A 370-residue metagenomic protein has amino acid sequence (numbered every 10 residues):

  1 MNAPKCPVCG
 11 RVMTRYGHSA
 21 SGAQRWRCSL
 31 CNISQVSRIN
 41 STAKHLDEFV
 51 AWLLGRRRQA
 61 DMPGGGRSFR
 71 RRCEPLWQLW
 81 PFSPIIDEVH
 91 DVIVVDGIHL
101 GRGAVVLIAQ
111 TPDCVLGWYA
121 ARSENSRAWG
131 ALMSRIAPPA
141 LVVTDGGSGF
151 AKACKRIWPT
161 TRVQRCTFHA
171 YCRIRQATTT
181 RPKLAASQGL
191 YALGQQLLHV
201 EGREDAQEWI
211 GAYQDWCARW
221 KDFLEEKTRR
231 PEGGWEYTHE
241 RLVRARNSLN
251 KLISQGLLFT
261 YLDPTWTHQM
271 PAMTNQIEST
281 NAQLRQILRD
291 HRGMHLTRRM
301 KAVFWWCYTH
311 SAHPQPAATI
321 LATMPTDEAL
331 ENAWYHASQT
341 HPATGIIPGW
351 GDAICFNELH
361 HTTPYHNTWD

Functional and structural regions predicted by a protein language model:
M1-P4: A broadly conserved sequence feature marking short terminus-proximal activation segments in nucleic acid-centric
C6-C9, C28: Short cysteine-rich clusters marking metal-coordination/redox-active sites
R11-T14, V36: Short functional micro-motifs and their immediate structural scaffolds
R15-R25: Short linker/helix segments within small regulatory modules
A23, R27, I33-S34, G65-T160 (+1 more regions): RNase H-like nuclease fold core
R25, L30-N32, V36-F49, A140-G147 (+2 more regions): Acidic/histidine-rich catalytic cores and adjacent linkers of DNA breakage/strand-transfer/modification proteins
L53-P63: Short, charged amphipathic recognition helices of the HTH superfamily and cognate SANT/SANTA-like modules
D145-G194: Conserved beta-strand -> loop -> alpha-helix junction used to position metal-binding or nucleic-acid-contacting
